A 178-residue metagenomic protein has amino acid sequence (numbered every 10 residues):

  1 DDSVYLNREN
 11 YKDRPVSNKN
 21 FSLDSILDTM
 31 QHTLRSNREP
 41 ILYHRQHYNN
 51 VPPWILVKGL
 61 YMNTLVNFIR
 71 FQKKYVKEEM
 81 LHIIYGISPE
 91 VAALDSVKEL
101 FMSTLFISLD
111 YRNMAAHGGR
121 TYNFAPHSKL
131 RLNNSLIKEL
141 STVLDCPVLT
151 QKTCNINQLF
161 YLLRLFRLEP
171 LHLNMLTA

Functional and structural regions predicted by a protein language model:
D1-A178: Long, contiguous internal "core" modules enriched in hydrophobic/ aromatic residues
